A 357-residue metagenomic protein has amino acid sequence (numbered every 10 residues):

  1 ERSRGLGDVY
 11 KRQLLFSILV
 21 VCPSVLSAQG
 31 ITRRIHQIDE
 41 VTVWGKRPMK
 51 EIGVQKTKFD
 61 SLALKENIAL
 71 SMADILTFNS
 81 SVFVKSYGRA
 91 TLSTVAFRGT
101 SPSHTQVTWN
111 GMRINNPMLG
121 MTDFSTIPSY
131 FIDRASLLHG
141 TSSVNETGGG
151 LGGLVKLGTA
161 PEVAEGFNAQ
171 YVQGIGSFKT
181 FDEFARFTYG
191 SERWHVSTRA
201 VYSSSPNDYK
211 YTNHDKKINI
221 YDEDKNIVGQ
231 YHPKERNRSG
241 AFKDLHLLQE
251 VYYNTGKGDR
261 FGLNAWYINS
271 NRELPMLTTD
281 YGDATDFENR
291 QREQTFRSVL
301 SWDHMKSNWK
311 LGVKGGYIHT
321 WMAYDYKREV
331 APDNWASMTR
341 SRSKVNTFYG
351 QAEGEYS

Functional and structural regions predicted by a protein language model:
E1-Q13: Single conserved hydrophobic/aromatic residue that forms the stacking wall/gate of nucleotide- or nucleobase-binding
Q29-K65, P102: Short, acidic, small-residue-rich periplasmic hinge/interaction motif at the N-terminus of Gram-negative outer-membrane
N67, S71, L92, T122 (+7 more regions): Transmembrane beta-barrel architecture of outer-membrane proteins
A73-N116: Extracytoplasmic beta-strand/coil segments of soluble accessory domains associated with Gram-negative outer-membrane
M112-H139: Short acidic/polar hinge/loop motifs at secondary-structure boundaries that mediate gating or recognition
M118, F131-D133, V144-L157, P161-I218 (+1 more regions): Outer-membrane beta-barrel translocator/receptor signature
K179-S204, K216-N271, Q294-F296, L300 (+1 more regions): Transmembrane beta-barrel wall of Gram-negative outer-membrane proteins
S205, Y209, R238-D244, K257-L311 (+1 more regions): Flexible loop and strand-edge segments within Gram-negative outer membrane beta-barrel domains
